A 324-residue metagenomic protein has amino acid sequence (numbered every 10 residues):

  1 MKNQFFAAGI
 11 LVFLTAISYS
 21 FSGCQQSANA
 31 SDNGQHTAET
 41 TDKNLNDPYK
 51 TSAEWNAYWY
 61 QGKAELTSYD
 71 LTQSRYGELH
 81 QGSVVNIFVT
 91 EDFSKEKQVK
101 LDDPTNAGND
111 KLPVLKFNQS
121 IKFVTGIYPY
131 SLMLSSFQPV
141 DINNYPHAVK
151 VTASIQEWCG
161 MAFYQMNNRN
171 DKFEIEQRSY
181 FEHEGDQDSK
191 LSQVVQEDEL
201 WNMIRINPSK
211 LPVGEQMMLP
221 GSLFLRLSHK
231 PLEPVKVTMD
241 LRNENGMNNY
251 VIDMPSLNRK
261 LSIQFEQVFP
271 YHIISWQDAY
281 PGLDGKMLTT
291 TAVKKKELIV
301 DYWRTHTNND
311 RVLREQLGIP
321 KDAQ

Functional and structural regions predicted by a protein language model:
M1-I10: Bacterial N-terminal signal peptides that target proteins for export
I10-F13, I17: Feature for long, exposed domains in two main contexts
S20-G23: C-terminal motif of bacterial Sec signal peptides marking the signal peptidase cleavage site
Q25-S27: Bacterial signal peptide processing site
A30-D171, S209-Q324: Acidic, serine/threonine-rich low-complexity disordered tracts
N167-V213: Surface-exposed beta-loop interaction hotspot
